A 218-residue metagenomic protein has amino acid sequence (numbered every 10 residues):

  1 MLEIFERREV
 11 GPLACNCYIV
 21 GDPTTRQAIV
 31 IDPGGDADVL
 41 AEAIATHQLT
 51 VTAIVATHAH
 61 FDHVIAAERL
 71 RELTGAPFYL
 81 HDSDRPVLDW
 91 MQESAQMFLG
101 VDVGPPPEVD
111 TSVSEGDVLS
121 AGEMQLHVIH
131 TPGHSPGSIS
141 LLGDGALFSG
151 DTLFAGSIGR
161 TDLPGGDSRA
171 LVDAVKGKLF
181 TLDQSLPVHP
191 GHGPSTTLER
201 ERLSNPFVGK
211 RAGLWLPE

Functional and structural regions predicted by a protein language model:
L2-H47, S140-G150: Conserved beta-strand hairpin/beta-sheet module of binuclear metal-dependent hydrolase folds, prominently
R8-V10, V103, E108-D110, H130-P132: Short Gly/Pro-enriched turn/cap motifs at secondary-structure boundaries
V20, T57, T131: Conserved S/T- and glycine-rich ATP-binding loop of Class I adenylate-forming
T25, G35, F61, D84 (+4 more regions): Short, glycine/acidic-enriched loop or turn micro-motifs at the edges of active sites
I29, V55, F78, F148-S149 (+1 more regions): Residue-level marker for buried hydrophobic side chains located in beta-strands that build the well-ordered beta-sheet
I29-I31, A53-V55, V128-H130: Short catalytic-loop micro-motif centered on adjacent basic/acidic residues
G35-S120, L203-R211: Active-site HxH/HxHxD metal-binding segment of metal-dependent hydrolases
E93-M97, V118, M124-E218: Metallo-beta-lactamase
